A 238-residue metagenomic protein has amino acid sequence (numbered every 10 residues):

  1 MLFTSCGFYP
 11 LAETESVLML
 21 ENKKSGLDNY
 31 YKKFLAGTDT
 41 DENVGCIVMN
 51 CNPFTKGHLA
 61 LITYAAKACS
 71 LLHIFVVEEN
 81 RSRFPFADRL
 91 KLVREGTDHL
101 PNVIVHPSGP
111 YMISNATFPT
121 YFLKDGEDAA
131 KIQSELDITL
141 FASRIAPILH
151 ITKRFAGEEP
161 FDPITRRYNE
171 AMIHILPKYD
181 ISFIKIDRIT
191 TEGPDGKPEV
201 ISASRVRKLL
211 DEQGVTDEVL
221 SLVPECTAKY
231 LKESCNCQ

Functional and structural regions predicted by a protein language model:
M1-Q238: Nucleotidyltransferase catalytic core that binds NTPs
